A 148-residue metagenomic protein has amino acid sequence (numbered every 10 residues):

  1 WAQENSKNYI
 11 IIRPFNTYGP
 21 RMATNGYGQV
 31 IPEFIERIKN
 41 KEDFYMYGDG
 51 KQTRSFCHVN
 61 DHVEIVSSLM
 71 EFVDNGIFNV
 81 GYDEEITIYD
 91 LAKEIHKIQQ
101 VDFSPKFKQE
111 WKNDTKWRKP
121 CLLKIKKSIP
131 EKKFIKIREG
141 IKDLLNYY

Functional and structural regions predicted by a protein language model:
W1-P20, Y45: Conserved beta-loop-beta element that borders a ligand/cofactor-binding pocket
P20-M22, K124: Short beta-loop-alpha junction of Rossmann-like oxidoreductase domains
M22-T24, T115: Acidic pyrophosphate-coordinating catalytic loop
I38-Y148: C-terminal substrate-binding subdomain of Rossmann-fold SDR/epimerase-dehydratase oxidoreductases
